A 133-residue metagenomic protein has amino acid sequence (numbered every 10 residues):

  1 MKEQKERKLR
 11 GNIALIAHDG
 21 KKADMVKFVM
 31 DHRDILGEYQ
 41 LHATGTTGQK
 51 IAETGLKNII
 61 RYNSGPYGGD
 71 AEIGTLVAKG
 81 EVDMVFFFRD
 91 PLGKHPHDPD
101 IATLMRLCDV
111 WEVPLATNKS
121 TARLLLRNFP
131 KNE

Functional and structural regions predicted by a protein language model:
M1-A14, K27, R33-E38, E53-K57 (+1 more regions): SAM-dependent methyltransferases
I13-K22: Short, glycine-rich nucleotide/cofactor-binding loops
E38-T47, I51: Short internal beta-strands
Q40, K57-G68: Short hydrophobic/aromatic-enriched beta-strand-loop microsegments
H42-T44, R61-N63, F87, L115-K119: General beta-strand structural signal in soluble alpha/beta enzymes
Y67-M105: Mid-chain, well-packed structural core segment of small domains
G93, I101-N132: Ser/Thr/Gly-rich flexible loops in soluble cytosolic domains mediating phosphotransfer, phosphorylation
